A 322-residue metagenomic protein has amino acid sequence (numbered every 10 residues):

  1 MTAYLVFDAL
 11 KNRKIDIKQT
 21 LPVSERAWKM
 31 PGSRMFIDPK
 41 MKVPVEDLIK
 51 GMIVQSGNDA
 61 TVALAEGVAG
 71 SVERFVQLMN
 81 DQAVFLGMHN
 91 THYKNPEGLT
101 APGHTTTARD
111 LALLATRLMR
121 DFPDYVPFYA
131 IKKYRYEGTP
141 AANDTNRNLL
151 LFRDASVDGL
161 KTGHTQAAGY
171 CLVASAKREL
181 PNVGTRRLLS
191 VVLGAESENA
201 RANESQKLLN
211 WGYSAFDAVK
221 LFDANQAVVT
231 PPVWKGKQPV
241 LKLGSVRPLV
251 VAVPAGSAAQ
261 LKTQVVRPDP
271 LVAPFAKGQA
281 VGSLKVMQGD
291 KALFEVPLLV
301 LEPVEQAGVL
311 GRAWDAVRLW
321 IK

Functional and structural regions predicted by a protein language model:
M1-R109, A115-P123: Active-site-adjacent loops and short helices of periplasmic peptidoglycan-processing enzymes
H89, T100-T105, R109-K322: Domain-terminus/edge residues, biased toward the C-terminal soluble/receptor-binding domains of extracytoplasmic
